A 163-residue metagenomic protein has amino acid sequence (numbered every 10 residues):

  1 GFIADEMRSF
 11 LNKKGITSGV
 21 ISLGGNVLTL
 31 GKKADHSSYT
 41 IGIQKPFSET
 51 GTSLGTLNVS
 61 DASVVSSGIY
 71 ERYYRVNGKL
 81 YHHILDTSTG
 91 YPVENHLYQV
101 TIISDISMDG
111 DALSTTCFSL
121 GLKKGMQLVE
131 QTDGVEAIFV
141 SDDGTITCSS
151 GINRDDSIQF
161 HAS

Functional and structural regions predicted by a protein language model:
G1-S163: Mature catalytic core of soluble alpha/beta enzymes
